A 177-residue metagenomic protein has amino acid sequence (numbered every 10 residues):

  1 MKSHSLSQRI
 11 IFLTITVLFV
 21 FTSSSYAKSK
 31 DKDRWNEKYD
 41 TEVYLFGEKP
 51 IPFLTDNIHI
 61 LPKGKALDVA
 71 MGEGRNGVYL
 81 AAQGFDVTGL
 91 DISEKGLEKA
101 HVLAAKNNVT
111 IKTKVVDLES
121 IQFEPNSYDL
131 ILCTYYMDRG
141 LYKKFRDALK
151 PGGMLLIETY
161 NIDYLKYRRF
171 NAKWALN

Functional and structural regions predicted by a protein language model:
K63-G72: Conserved class I S-adenosyl-L-methionine
D86-D91: Conserved SAM-binding motif I beta-strand of class I
S93-K95: Conserved SAM/SAH-binding beta-strand->alpha-helix loop
A100-H101: Conserved SAM-binding loop
N107-L118: Conserved SAM-binding strand-loop segment of SAM-dependent methyltransferases
I121-L130: A short acidic, Gly/Pro-enriched loop at the edge of an enzyme's catalytic core that lines a small-molecule cofactor
M137-L149: A short, conserved alpha-helix within the catalytic core of class I
G152-Y164: Conserved beta-strand signature within the Rossmann-like core of class I S-adenosyl-L-methionine
